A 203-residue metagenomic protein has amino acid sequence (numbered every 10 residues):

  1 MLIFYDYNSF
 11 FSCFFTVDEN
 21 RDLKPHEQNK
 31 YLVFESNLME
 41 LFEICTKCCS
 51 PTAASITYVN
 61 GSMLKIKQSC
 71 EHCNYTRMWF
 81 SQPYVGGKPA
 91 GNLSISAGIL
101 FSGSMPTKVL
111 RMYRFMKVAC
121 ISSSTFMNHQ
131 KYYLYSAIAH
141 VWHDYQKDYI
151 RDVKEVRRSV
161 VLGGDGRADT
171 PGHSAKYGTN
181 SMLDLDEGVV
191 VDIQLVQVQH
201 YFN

Functional and structural regions predicted by a protein language model:
M1-L23, S36-E43, K47-P51, G61-A90 (+2 more regions): RNase H-like nuclease fold core
H26-K30: Intrinsically disordered, low-complexity linker/tail regions enriched in polar/charged residues
